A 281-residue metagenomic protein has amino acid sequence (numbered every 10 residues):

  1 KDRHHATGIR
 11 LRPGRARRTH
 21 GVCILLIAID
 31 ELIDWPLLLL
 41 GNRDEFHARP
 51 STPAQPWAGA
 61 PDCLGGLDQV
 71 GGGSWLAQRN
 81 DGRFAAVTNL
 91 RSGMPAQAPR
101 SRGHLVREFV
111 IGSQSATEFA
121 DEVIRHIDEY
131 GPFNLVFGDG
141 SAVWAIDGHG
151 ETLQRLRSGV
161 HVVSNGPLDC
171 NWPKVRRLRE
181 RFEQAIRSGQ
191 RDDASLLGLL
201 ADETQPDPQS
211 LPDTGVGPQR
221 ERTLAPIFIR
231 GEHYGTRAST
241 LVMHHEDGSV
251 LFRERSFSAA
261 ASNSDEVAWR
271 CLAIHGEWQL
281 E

Functional and structural regions predicted by a protein language model:
K1-G8: Extreme N-terminal basic, low-complexity initiation segments that serve as generic localization/processing leaders
I9-L11, R17-E281: N-terminal nucleophile
